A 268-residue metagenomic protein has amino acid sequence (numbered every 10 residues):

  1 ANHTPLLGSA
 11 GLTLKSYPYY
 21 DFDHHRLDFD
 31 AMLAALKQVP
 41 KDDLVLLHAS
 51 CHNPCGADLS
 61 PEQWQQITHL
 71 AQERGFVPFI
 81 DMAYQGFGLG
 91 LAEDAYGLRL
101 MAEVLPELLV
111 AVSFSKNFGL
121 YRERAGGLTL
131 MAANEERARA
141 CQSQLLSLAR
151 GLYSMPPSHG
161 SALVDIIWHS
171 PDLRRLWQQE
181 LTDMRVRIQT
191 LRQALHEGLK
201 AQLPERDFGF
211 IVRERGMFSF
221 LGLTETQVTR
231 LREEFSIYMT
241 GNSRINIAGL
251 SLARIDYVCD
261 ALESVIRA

Functional and structural regions predicted by a protein language model:
A1-L12: Substrate-binding/gating loop at the entrance of the active-site cleft, primarily in PLP-dependent aminotransferase-like
A10, E73-R74, V104: Helix C-cap/helix->beta junction micro-motif
L14, P78, L108, Y238-M239: Hydrophobic beta-strand scaffold residues
D21-F87: Active-site phosphate-binding strand-loop segment of PLP-dependent enzymes
A34, E136, E197-Q202, L223-A268: PLP-dependent enzyme catalytic core of the Aspartate aminotransferase-like
G97-A140: Active-site PLP attachment segment
Q142-S161, I167-H196: Structural signature of PLP-dependent enzymes
L176-E234: Conserved PLP-binding catalytic core of the aspartate aminotransferase-like
